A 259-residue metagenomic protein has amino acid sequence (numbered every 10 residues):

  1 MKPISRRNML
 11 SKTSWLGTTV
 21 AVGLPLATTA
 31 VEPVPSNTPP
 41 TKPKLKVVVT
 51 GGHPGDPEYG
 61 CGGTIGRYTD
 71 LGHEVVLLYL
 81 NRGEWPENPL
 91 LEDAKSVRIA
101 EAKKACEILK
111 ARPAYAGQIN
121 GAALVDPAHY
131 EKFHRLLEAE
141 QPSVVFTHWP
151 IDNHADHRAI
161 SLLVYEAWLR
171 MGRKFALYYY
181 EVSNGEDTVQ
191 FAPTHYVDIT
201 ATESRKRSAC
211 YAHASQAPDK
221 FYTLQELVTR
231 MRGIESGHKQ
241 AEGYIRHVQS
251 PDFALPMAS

Functional and structural regions predicted by a protein language model:
M1-S5: N-terminal secretory signal peptides
R6-T19, G23, E32-E140, L169-R170: Active-site rim/loop-helix segments in enzyme catalytic domains that contact anionic ligands
L10-V20, L24, T28-T50, L124-S259: Metal-dependent de-N-acetylase/amidase catalytic core
